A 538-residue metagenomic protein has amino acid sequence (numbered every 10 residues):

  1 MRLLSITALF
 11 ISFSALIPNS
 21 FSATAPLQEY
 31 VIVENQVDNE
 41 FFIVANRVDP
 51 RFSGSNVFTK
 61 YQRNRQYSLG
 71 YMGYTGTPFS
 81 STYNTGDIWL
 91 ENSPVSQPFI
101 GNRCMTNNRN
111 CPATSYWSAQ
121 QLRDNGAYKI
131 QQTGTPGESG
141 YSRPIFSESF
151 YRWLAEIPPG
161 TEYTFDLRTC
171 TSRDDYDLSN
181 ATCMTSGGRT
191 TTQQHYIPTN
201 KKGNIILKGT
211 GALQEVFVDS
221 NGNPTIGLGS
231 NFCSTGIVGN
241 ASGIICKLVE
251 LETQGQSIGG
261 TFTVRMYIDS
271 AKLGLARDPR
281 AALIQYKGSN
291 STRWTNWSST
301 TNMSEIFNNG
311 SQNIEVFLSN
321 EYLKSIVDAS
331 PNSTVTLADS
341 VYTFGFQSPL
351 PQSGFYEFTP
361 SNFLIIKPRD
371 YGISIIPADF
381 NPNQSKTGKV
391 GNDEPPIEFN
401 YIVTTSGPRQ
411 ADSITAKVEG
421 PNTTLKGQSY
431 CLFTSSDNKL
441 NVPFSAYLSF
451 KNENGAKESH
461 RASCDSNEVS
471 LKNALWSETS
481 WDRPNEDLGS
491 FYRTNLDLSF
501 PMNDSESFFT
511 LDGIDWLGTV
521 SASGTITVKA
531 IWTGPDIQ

Functional and structural regions predicted by a protein language model:
M1-I6: Positively charged n-region of N-terminal signal peptides that target proteins for export
T7-A15: Bacterial N-terminal signal peptides
L16-S22: Sec/Tat signal peptide C-region and signal peptidase I cleavage site
S22-D87, Y151-A276, E315-G455, S499-T519 (+1 more regions): N-terminal small/polar-rich segments of proteins
Q66-T171: Post-signal peptide N-terminal segment of secreted/secretory-pathway proteins
G134-G137, Q285-S311, D465-F491: Extracellular adhesion/glycan-binding regions together with long Ser/Thr- and acidic-residue-rich low-complexity tracts
Y141-S149, N290-T334, G489-S507: Aromatic sugar-binding surface patches on proteins that engage polysaccharides or sugar-phosphate polymers
C431-N485: Low-complexity, serine/threonine/proline-enriched polar segments
